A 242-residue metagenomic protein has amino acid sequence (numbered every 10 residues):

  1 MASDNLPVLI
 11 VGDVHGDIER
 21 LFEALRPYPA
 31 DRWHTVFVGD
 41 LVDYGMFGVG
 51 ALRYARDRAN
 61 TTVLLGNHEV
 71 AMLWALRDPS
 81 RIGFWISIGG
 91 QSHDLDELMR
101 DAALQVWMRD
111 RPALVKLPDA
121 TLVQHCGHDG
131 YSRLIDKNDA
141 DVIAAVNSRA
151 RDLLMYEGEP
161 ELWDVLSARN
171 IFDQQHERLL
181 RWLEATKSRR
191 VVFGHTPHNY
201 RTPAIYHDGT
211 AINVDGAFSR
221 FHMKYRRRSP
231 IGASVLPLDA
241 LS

Functional and structural regions predicted by a protein language model:
M1-N5, R26-P29, R53-D57, A113-D119 (+2 more regions): A short acidic-Thr-Gly-centered motif at the start of a beta-strand
M1-R53: N-terminal active-site segment of His-dependent metallophosphoesterases
I10-G12, T35-G39, V63-N67, V123-Q124 (+2 more regions): Active-site neighborhood of phospho(di)ester-bond hydrolases with catalytic His/Asp-centered motifs
H15-E19, D43-F47, H68-W74, D129-Y131 (+2 more regions): Active-site environment of divalent metal-dependent phosphoester hydrolases
R20-A24, R178, S242: Well-ordered alpha-helical segments embedded in enzymatic catalytic cores
G48-P160: Active-site neighborhood of divalent metal-dependent phosphoester bond hydrolases
L64, S132, Q175-L238: Conserved beta-sheet core of the metallophosphoesterase superfamily
L153-D173: Conserved, helical-rich catalytic subdomain that frames metal- and/or nucleotide-binding sites in enzyme alpha/beta
